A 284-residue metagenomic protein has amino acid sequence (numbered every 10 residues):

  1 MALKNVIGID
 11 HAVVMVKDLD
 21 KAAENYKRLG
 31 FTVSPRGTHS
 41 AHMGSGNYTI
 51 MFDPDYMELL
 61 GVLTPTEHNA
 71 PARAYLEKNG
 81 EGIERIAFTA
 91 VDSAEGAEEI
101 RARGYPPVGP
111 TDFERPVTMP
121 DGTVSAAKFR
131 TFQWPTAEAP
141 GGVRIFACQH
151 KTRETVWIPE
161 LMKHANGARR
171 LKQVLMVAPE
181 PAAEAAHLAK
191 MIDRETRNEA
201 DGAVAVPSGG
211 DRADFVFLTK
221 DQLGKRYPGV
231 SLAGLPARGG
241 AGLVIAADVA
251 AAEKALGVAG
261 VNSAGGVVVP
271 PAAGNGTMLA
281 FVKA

Functional and structural regions predicted by a protein language model:
A2-I9, V14-S34, F52-D112, M119-A284: Glyoxalase I/VOC metalloenzyme domain signal
A41-G44: Short acidic/glycine-enriched loop/turn segments that link adjacent beta-strands
